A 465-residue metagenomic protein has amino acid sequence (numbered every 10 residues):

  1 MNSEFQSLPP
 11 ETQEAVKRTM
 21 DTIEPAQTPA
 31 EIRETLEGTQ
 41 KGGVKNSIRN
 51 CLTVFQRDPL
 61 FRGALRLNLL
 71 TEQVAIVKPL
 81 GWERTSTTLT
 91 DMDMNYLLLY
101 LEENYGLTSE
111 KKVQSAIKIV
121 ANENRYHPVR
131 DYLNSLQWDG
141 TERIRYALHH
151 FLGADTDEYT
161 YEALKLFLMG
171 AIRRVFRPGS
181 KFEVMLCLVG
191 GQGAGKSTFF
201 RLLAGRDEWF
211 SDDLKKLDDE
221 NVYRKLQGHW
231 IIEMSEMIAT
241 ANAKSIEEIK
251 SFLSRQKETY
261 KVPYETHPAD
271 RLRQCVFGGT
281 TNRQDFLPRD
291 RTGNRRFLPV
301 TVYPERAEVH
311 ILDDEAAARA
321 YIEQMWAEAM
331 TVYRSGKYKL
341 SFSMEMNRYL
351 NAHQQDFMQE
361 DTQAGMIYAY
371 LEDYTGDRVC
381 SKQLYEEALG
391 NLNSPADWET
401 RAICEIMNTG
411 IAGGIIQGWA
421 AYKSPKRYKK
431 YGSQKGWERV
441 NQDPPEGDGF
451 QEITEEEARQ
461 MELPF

Functional and structural regions predicted by a protein language model:
M1-E142, E158, E162, N393-W398 (+3 more regions): N-terminal nucleic-acid engagement/recognition segments and initiation subdomains in replication, restriction
I117-Q227, I231, K382: P-loop NTPase catalytic core of nucleic-acid-dependent motor ATPases
L217, E265, R291, P304-A320 (+1 more regions): Positively charged interface segments
V222-Q227, V262-T280: AAA+/SF3 P-loop NTPase mechanochemical coupling elements
I231-L253, P288-G293: Conserved AAA+/SF3 P-loop NTPase catalytic/coupling segment centered on the Walker-B
I238-A239, N282-F286, Y303-E308: Conserved nucleotide-binding/hydrolysis micro-motifs of P-loop NTPases
I246-A269: Conserved catalytic/switch belt of AAA+ P-loop NTPases
R271-C275, D290-A369, D373: Phosphate-sensing "switch" segment of ASCE/P-loop ATPases
